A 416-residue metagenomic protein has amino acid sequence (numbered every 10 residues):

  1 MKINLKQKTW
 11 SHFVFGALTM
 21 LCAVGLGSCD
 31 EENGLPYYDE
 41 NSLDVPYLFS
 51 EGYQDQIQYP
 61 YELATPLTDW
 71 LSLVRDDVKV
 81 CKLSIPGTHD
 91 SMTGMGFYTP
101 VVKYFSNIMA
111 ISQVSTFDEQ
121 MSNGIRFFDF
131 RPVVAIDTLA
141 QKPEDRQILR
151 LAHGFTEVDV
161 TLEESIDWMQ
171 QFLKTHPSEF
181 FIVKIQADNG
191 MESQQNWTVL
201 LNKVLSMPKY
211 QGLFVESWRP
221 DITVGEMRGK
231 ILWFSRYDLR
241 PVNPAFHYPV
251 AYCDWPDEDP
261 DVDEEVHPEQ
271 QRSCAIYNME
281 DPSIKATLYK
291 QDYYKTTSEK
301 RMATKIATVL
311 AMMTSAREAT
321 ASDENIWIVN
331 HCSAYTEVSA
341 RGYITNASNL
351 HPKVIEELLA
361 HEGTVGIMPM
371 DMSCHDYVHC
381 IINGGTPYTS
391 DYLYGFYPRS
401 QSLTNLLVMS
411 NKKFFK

Functional and structural regions predicted by a protein language model:
M1-W10: N-terminal secretory signal peptides that target proteins for export/translocation
T9-L18: Sec-dependent signal peptide hydrophobic core
V24-S28: C-terminal motif of bacterial Sec signal peptides marking the signal peptidase cleavage site
C29-N123, I136-Q171, T175, P241 (+1 more regions): Long, acidic (Asp/Glu-rich), low-complexity accessory segments flanking structured domains
Y61-E62, L67-D292: Chitinase-like catalytic core of GlcNAc-active glycosidases
E179-V183, G229-W233, N325-N330, T364-M368: Hydrophobic beta-strand segments of well-ordered beta-sheets in folded domains
L200-R219, P260, R317-E324, H361-G363 (+3 more regions): Structural alpha-beta junctions
P256-Y335: Acidic, glycine-rich loop-and-strand cores that form catalytic or ligand-binding grooves in diverse globular domains
